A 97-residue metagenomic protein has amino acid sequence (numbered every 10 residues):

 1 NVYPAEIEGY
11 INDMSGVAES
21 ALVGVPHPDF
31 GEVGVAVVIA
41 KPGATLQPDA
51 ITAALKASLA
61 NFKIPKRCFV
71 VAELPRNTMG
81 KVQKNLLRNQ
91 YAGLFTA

Functional and structural regions predicted by a protein language model:
N1-K63, A72-P75, G80-N89, L94: AMP-binding/adenylate-forming catalytic core of the ANL superfamily
